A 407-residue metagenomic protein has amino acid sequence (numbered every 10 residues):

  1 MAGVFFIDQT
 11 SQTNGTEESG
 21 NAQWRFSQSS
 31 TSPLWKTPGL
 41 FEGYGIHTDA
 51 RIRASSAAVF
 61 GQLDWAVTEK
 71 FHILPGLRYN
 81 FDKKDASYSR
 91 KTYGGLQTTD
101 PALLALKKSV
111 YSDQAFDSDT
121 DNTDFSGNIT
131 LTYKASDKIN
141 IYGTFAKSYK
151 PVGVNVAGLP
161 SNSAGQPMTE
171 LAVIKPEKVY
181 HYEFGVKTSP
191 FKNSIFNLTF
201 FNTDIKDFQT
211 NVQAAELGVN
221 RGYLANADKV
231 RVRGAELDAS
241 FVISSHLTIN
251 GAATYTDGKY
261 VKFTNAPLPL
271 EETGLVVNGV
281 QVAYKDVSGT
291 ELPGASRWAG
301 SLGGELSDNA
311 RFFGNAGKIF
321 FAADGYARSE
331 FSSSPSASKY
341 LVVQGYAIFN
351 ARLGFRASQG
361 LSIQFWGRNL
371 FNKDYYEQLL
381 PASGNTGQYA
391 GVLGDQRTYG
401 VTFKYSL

Functional and structural regions predicted by a protein language model:
A2, I73-L77, I141, F196-L198 (+6 more regions): Transmembrane beta-strands of outer-membrane beta-barrel proteins
G3-I7, A50-T203, E305: Structural signature of Gram-negative outer-membrane beta-barrels, strongest in the C-terminal barrel of TonB-dependent
F6-T10, Y79-D85, F145-P151, G158-P160 (+7 more regions): Transmembrane beta-strands of outer-membrane beta-barrel pores
T16-H47, D85-D119, G153-A172, T210-A225 (+3 more regions): Solvent-exposed loop segments that connect transmembrane elements
V59-W65, D121, I129-Y133, F184-T188 (+6 more regions): Residues on the lipid-exposed face of transmembrane beta-strands in outer-membrane beta-barrel proteins
E69, N197, N202-D204, Y223-S332 (+1 more regions): Gram-negative outer-membrane beta-barrel transporters
K134-G158, V173-N226, V230-T248, A252-T254 (+2 more regions): Membrane-embedded beta-barrel scaffold of Gram-negative outer-membrane proteins
Y326-S336, F355-L407: C-terminal beta-signal and adjacent terminal beta-strands/loops of Gram-negative outer-membrane beta-barrel proteins
